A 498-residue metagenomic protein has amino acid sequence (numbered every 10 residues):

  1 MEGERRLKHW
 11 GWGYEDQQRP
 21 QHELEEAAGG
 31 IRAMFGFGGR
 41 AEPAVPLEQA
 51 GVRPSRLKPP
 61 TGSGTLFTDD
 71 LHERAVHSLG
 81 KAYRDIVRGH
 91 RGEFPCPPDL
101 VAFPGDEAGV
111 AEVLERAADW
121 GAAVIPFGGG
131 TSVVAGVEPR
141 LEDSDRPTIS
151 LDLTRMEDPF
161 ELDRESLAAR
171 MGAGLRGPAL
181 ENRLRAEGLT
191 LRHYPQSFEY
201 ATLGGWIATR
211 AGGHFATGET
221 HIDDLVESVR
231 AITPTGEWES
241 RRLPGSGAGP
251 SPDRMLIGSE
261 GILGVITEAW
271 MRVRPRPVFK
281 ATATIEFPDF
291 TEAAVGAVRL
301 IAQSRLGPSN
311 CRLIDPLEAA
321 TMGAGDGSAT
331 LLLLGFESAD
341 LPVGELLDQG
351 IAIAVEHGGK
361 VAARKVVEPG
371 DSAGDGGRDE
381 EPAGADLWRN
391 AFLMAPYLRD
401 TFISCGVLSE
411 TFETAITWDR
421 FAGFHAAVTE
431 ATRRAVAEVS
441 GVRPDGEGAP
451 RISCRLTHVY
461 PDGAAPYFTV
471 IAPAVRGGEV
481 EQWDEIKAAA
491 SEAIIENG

Functional and structural regions predicted by a protein language model:
M1-E115, V133-L167, P316-G325, P369 (+2 more regions): N-terminal flexible segment immediately upstream of the FAD-binding catalytic core in FAD-dependent oxidoreductases
G64-G89, P275, F279-E286, E292-A489 (+2 more regions): C-terminal substrate-recognition/cap domain of FAD-linked oxidoreductases
P126-G130, V137, L153, A173 (+1 more regions): Glycine-rich, histidine-containing beta strand-loop boundary motifs that form or position
T148-L151, E227-A231, R254-G258, G264-V273 (+4 more regions): Short beta-strand elements
E157-R312: FAD-binding subdomain of flavoenzyme oxidoreductases
